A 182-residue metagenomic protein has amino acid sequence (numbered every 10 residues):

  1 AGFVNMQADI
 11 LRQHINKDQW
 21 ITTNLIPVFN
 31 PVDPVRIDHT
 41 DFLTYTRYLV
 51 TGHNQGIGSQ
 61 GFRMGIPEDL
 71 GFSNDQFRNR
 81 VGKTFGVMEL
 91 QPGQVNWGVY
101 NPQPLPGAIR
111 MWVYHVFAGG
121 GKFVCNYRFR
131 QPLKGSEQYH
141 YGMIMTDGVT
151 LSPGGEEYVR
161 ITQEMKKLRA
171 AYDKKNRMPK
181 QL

Functional and structural regions predicted by a protein language model:
A1-H39: Active-site neighborhood of glycoside hydrolase catalytic domains
F3-N5, Q13, K17-D18, Y48 (+1 more regions): Carbohydrate-binding surfaces of carbohydrate-active enzymes
T23-N24, Y45, M88: Short glycine/serine/threonine-enriched helix-capping/active-site loop that flanks the nucleotide-sugar donor pocket
D38-L43, G120: Glycine-enriched alpha-helix->loop->beta-strand junction motifs that scaffold or abut catalytic
L43, L49-V50: Conserved nucleotide-sugar phosphate-binding/catalytic loop shared by glycosyltransferases and other
G52-G58: Short, charged, surface-exposed secondary-structure boundary motifs
